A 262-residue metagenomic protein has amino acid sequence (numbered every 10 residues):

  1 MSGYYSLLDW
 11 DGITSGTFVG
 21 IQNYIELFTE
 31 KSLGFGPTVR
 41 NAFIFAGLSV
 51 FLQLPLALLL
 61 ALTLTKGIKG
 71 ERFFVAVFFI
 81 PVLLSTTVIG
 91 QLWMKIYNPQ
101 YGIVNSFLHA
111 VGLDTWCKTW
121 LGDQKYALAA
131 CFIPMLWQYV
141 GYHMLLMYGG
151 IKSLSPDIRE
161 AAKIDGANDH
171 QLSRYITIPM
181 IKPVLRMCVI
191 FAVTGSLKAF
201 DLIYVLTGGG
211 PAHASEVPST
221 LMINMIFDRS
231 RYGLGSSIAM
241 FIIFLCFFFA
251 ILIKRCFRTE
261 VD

Functional and structural regions predicted by a protein language model:
M1-D262: A structural signal for multi-pass alpha-helical bundles of membrane permease subunits that mediate small-molecule
